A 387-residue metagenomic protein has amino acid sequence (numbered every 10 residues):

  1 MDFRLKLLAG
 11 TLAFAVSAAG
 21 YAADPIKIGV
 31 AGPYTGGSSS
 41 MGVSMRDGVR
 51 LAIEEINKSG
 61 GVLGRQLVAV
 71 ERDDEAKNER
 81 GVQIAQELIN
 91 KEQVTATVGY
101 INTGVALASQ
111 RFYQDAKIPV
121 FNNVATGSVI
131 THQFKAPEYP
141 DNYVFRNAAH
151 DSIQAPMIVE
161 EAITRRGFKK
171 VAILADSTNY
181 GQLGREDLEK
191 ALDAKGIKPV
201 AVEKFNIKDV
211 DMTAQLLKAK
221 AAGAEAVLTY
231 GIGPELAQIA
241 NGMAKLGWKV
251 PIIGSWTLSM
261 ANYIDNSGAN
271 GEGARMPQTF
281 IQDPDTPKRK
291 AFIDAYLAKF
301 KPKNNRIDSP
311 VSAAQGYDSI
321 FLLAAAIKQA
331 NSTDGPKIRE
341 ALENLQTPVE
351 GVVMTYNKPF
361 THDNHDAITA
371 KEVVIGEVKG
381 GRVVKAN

Functional and structural regions predicted by a protein language model:
D2-R4, L8-L12, A22-N387: Extracytosolic ligand-binding ectodomains
A15-A19: N-terminal signal peptide c-region/cleavage motif recognized by signal peptidases
